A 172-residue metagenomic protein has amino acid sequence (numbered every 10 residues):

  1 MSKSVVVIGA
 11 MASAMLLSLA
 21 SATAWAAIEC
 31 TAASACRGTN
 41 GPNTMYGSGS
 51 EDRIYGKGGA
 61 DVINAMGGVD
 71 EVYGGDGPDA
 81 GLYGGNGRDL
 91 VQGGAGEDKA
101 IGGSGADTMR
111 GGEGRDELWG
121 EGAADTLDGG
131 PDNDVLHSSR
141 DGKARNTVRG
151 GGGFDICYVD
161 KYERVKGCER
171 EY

Functional and structural regions predicted by a protein language model:
M1-G9: Bacterial N-terminal signal peptides that target proteins for export
G9-S18: Bacterial N-terminal signal peptides
A20-A26: Sec/Tat signal peptide C-region and signal peptidase I cleavage site
C30, G38-G41, G47, G56 (+11 more regions): Glycine-centered beta-turn/loop sites at beta-strand termini
P42, E51, A60, V69 (+9 more regions): Consensus positions within tandem repeat domains that build extended binding/scaffold surfaces
S138-Y172: Leucine-rich solenoid repeat scaffolds
